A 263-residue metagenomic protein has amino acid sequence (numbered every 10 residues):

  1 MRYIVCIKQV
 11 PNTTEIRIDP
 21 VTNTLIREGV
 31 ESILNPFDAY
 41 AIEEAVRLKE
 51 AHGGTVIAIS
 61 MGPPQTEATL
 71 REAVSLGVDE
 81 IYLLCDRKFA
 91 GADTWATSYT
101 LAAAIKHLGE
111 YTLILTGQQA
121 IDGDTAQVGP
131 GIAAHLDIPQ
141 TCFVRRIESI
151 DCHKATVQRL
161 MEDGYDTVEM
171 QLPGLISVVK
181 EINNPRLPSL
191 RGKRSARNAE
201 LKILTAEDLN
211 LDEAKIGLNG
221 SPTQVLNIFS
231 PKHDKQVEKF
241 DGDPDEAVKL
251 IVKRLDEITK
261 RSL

Functional and structural regions predicted by a protein language model:
M1-L263: N-terminal glycine-rich FAD/FM-binding segment characteristic of electron-transfer flavoproteins
